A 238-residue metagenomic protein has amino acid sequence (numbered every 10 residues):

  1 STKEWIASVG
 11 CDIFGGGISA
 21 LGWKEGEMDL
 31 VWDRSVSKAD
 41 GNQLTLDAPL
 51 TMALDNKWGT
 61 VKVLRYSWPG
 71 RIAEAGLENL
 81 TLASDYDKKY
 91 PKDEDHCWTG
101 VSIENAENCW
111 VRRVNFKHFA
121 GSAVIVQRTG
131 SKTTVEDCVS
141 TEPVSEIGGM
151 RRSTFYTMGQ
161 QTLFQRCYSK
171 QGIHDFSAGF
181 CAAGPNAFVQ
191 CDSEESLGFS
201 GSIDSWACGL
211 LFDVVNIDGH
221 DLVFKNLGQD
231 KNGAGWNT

Functional and structural regions predicted by a protein language model:
K3-A7: Extreme N-terminal leader/anchor segments
S8, S19-A20, N216: Beta-strand-enriched cores of mature, soluble protein domains
D12, V63-L64, T129, P143: Short, charged/polar low-complexity linear motifs in solvent-exposed/disordered segments
I13-E94, W98: Small/polar beta-strand repeat architecture
E25-M28, P69, D95, I103 (+4 more regions): Residue-level marker of regulatory loop/turn positions in helix-turn-helix DNA-binding domains and in histidine
A48, V126-R128: Glycine-rich, histidine-containing beta strand-loop boundary motifs that form or position
K57-S67, P91-S102, H118-S122, I147-Y156 (+3 more regions): Extracellular beta-strand/beta-solenoid scaffold signature
A73-S84, E107-H118, G130-S145, M158-H174 (+4 more regions): Right-handed parallel beta-helix
